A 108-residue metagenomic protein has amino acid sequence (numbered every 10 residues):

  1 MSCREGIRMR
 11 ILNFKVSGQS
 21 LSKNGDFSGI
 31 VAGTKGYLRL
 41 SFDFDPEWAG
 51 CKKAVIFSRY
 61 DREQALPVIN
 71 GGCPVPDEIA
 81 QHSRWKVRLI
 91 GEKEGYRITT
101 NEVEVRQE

Functional and structural regions predicted by a protein language model:
S2-E108: N-terminal assembly/attachment segments of tailed bacteriophage virion structural proteins
